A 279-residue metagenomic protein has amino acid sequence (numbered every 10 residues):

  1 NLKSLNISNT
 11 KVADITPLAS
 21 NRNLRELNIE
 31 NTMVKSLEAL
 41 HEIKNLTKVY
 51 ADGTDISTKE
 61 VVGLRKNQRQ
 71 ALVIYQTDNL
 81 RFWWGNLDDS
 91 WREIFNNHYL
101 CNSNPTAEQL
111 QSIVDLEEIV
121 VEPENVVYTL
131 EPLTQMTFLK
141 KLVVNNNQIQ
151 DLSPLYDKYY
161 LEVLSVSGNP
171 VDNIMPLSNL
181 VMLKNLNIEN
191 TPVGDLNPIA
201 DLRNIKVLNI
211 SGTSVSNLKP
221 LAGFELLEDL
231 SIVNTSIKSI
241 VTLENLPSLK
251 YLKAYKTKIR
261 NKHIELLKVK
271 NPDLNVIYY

Functional and structural regions predicted by a protein language model:
N1, P17, M33, A39-V143 (+7 more regions): N-terminal capping/linker segments that flank leucine-rich repeat
L2, V12, L24, V34 (+13 more regions): Core-facing hydrophobic residues within beta-strands of well-ordered domains
N6-N9, N28-N31, D52-G53, E122-P123 (+6 more regions): Per-repeat beta-strand-to-loop junction in leucine-rich repeat
N6-S8, S167, D172, L177 (+1 more regions): Eukaryotic tandem repeat interaction scaffolds
N21, M136, K158, L180 (+2 more regions): Extracellular repeat turn/loop positions enriched in glycine and acidic/polar residues, especially those that create
L24-I29, R92-H98, K141, L227-I232: Phosphate-binding glycine-rich loops and adjacent basic patches that engage nucleotide phosphates, nucleic-acid
